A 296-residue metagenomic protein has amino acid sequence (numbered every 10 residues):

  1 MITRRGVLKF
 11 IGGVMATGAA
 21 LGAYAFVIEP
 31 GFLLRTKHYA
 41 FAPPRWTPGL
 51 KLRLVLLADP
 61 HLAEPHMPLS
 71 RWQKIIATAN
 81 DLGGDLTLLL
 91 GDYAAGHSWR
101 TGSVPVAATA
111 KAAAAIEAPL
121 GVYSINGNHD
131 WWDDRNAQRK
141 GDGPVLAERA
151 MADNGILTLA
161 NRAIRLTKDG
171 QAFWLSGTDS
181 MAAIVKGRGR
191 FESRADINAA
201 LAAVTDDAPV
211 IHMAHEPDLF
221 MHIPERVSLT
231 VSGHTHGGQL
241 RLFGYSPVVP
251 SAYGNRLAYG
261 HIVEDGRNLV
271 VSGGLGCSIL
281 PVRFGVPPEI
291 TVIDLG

Functional and structural regions predicted by a protein language model:
M1, A19-V55, K74-A77: C-terminal segment of N-terminal export signals and the immediately downstream linker at the start of the mature
M1-G18: N-terminal secretory signal peptides and thylakoid transit peptides that target proteins across membranes
P43-L54, I156, A163-L175, V263-N268: Beta-strand-turn-beta hairpins that frame and shape the catalytic cleft of phosphate-ester-processing enzymes
K51-H61, A172-A182, I211-A214, N268-G274: Active-site-proximal beta-strand elements of phosphoester/diester hydrolases
V55-L146, N154: Membrane-embedded segments
L57-A58, T87-D92, G121-N128, L159-N161 (+3 more regions): Active-site neighborhood of phospho(di)ester-bond hydrolases with catalytic His/Asp-centered motifs
D134-I156, K168-V210, F220, R283: Binuclear metal-dependent hydrolase catalytic cores centered on His/Asp/Glu-rich metal-binding motifs
I211, E216-T291: Conserved beta-sheet core of the metallophosphoesterase superfamily
